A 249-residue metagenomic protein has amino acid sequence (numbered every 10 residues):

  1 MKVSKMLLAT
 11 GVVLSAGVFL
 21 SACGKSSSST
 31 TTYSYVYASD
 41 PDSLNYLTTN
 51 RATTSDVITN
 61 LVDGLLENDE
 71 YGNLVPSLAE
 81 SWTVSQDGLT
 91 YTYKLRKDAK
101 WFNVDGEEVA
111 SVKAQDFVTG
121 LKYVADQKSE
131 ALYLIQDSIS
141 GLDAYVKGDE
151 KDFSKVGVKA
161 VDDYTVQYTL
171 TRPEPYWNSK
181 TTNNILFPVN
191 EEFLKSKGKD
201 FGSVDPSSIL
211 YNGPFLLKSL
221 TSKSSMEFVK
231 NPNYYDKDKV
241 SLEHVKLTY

Functional and structural regions predicted by a protein language model:
M1-L8: Bacterial N-terminal signal peptides that target proteins for export
F19-A22: C-terminal motif of bacterial Sec signal peptides marking the signal peptidase cleavage site
G24-S26: Bacterial signal peptide processing site
S29-S39, T90-K94, F117-G120, V166-Q167 (+3 more regions): Short, well-ordered beta-strand elements
V36-Q86, L210: N-terminal lobe/hinge region of extracytoplasmic solute-binding protein
L66, E70, K97-K100, K122-S129 (+3 more regions): Sec-exported extracytoplasmic/periplasmic mature domains
E80-A131: Aromatic- and charge-enriched surface segment that lines or borders ligand/interaction sites
F153-S154, D163-Y164, T169-V240: Gly/Pro-rich hinge or "lid" segments in bacterial periplasmic/extracellular proteins
